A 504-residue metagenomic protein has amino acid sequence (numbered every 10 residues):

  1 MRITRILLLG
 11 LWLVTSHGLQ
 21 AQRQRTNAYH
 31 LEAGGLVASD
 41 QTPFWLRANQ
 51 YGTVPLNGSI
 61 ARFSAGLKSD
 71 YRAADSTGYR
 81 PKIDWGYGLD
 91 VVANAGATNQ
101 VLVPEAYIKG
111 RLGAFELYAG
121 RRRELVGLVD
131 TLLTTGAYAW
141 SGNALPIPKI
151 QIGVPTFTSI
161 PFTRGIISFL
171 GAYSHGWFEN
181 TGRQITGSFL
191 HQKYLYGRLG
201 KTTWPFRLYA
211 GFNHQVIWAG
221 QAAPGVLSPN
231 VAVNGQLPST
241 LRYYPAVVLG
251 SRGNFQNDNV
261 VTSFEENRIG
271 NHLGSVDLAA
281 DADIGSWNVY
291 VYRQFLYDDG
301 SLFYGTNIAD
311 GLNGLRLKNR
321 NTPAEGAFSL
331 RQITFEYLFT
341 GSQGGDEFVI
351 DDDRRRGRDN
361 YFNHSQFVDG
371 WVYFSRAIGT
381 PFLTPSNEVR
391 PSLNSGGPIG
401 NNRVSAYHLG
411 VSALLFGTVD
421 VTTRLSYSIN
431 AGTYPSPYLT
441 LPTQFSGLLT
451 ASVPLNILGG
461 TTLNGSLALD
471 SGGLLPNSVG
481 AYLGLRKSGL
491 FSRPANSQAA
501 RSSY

Functional and structural regions predicted by a protein language model:
M1-R25, S503-Y504: Bacterial Sec-dependent N-terminal signal peptides
Q22-A28, S69-W85, T98, R111-F115 (+7 more regions): Short loop/turn motifs that connect adjacent beta-strands in outer-membrane beta-barrel proteins
Q22-F63, G78-L89, G171-H175: Transmembrane beta-strand segments of Gram-negative outer membrane beta-barrel proteins
A28, G58-G66, V101-E105, I147-Q151 (+6 more regions): Transmembrane beta-barrel architecture of outer-membrane proteins
A33, A48-Q50, I83-G96, A119 (+7 more regions): Transmembrane beta-strand segments that form the barrel wall of outer-membrane beta-barrel proteins
Y79-L112, E124-G142, T181: Surface-exposed loop and membrane-interface regions of Gram-negative outer-membrane beta-barrel proteins
G127-V231: Internal, well-ordered domain-core segments that constitute the primary functional module of diverse proteins
L208-F212, A222-Y504: Exposed, low-structure sequence patches enriched in small/polar residues
